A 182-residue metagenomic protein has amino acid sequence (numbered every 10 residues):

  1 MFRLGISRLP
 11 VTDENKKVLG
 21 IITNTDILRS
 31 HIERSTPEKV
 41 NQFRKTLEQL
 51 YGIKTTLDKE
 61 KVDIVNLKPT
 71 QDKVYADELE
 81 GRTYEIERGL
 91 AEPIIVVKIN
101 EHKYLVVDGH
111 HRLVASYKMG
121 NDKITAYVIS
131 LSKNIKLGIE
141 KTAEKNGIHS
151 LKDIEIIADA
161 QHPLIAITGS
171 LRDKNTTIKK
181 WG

Functional and structural regions predicted by a protein language model:
M1, L9-I27, I99-Y104: A glycine-centered beta-loop-beta connector
M1-G5, V11-D13, H31, L79-E87: The conserved cystathionine-beta-synthase
N24-F43: A short, polar/charged loop-to-alpha-helix boundary motif
I27, H111-R112: Alpha-helix capping/helix-boundary segments
S35, I53-V107, Y117: Short alpha-helix boundary/capping and kink motifs at helix termini
P37-T55: C-terminal cap/linker of serine protease catalytic domains
E92-L105, L113-N146: A short, basic-hydrophobic beta/loop patch
L131-G182: Amphipathic, charge-rich alpha-helical segments that serve as recognition/docking helices
